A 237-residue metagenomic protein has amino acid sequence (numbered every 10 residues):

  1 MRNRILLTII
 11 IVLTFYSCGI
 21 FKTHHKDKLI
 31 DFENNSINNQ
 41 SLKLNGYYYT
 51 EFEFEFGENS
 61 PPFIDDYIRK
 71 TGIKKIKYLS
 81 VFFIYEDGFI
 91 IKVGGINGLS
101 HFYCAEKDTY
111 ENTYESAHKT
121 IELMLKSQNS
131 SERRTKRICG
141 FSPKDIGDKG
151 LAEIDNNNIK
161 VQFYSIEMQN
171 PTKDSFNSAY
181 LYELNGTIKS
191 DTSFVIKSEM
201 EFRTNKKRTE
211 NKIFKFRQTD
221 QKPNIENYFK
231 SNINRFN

Functional and structural regions predicted by a protein language model:
M1-D27: Bacterial Sec-dependent N-terminal signal peptides
C18-N237: Lipid interaction determinants
